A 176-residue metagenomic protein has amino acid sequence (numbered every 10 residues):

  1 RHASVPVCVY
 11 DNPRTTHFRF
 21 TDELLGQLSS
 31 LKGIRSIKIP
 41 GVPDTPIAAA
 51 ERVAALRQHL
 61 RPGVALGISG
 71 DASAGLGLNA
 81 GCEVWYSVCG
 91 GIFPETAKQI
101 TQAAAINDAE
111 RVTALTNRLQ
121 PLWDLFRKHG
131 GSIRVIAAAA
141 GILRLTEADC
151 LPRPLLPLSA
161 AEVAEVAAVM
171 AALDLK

Functional and structural regions predicted by a protein language model:
H2-V5, N12-Q120, F126-K128: Catalytic alpha/beta core domains of metabolic enzymes, predominantly
P43, R134-A138, M170-L173: Short, intrinsically disordered/low-complexity patches at protein termini and at juxtamembrane boundaries
A49, H129-I133, S159, V163: A structural signal for well-ordered alpha-helical scaffolds and beta->alpha junctions
L78-C82, Q120-L156: Conserved short secondary-structure transition element at the edge of the structured enzyme core that lines
A104, A139-L143, L173: Generic structural signal for hydrophobic core residues of well-folded globular domains
L145-K176: Flexible C-terminal active-site loop/helix
